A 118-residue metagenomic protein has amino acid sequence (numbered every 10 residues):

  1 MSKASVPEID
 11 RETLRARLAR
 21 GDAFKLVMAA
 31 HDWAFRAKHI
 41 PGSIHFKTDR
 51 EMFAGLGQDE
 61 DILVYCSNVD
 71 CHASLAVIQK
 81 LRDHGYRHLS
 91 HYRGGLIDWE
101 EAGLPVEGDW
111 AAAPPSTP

Functional and structural regions predicted by a protein language model:
M1-F35, G108-P118: Flexible, polar/low-complexity N-terminal or interdomain linker segments that lie immediately upstream of folded
R17-L18, R50-D59: Short amphipathic alpha-helix with an adjacent loop that forms part of the alpha/beta core around
R20-L26, P41-G42, R87-H88: Short active-site oxyanion
H31, D49, G95: A generic "binding-loop/recognition-motif" signal
F35-P41, F53-G57, W99: Short loop/helix-cap segments at secondary-structure boundaries that form the rim of catalytic
H45-K47: Short acidic-hydrophobic, aromatic-tinged amphipathic segments that line or gate anion-handling sites
L56-E100: Catalytic cysteine-centered active loop of the rhodanese-like fold, especially the PTP/DSP P-loop
G103-E107: Short low-complexity, flexible loop/linker segments enriched in glycine and/or proline with clustered acidic
